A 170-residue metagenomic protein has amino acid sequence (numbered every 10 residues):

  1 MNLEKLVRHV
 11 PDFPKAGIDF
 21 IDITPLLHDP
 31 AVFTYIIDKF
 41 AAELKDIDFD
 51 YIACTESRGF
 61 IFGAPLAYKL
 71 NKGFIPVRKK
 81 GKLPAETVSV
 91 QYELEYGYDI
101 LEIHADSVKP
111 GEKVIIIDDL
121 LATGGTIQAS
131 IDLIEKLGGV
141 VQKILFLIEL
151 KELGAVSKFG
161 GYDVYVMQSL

Functional and structural regions predicted by a protein language model:
M1-Y51: Active-site-facing substrate-recognition patch
K5-L6, F13, A129-L170: PRPP-dependent phosphoribosyltransferase catalytic core
G17, I52, F74, I144: Residue-level signature of catalytic and energy-coupling elements of molecular machines, predominantly ATP/GTP-dependent
F49-P65: Charged, well-structured alpha/beta interaction segments
D50, E112, Q142: Conserved acidic residues
L70-N71, Q91-E95, G160-D163: Short, hinge-like loop/turn segments at secondary-structure boundaries
I75-I115: Short, glycine/charge-rich flexible loops or terminal/linker lids adjacent to PRPP-binding catalytic cores
D119, G124: Conserved G/P- and acidic residue-centered "switch" motifs that form tight phosphate/ATP-binding loops in soluble
